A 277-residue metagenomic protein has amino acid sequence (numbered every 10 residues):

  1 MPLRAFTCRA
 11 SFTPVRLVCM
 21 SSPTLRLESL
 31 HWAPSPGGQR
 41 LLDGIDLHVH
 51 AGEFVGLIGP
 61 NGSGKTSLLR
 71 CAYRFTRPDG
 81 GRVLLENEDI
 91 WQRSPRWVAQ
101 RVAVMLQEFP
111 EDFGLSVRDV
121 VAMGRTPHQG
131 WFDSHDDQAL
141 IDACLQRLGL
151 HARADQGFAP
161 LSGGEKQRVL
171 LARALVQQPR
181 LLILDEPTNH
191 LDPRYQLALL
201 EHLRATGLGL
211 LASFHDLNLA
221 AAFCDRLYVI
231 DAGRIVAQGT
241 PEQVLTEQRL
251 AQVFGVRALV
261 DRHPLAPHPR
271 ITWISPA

Functional and structural regions predicted by a protein language model:
I58-P60: The feature captures the beta-strand-to-loop junction immediately N-terminal to the Walker
Y73: Helix-to-loop junction immediately C-terminal to a conserved catalytic motif
G81-W91, V98: Conserved ABC transporter NBD signature motif
V176-R180: A short, proline-enriched helix->beta-strand linker immediately N-terminal to the Walker B motif in ABC-type P-loop
L182-E186: Catalytic Walker B motif of ABC-type/P-loop ATPase nucleotide-binding domains
E247, V253-A277: ABC ATPase nucleotide-binding domains
